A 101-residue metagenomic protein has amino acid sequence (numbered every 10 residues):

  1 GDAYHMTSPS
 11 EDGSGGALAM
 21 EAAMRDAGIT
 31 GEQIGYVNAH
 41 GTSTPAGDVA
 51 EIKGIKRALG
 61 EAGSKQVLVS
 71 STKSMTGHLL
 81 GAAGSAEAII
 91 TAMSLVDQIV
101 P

Functional and structural regions predicted by a protein language model:
G1-P101: Conserved "HGTGT" condensation-loop signature of ketosynthase/thiolase-family condensing enzymes that catalyze
